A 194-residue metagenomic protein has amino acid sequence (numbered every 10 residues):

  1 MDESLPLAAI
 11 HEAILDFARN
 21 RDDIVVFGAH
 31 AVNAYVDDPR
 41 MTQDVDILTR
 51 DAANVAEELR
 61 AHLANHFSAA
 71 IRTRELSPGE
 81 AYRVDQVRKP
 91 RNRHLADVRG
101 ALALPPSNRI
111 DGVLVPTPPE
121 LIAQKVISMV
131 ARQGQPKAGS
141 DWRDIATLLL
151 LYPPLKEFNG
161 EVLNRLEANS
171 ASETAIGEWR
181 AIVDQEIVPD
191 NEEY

Functional and structural regions predicted by a protein language model:
M1-Y194: Compositionally biased terminal segments of proteins
